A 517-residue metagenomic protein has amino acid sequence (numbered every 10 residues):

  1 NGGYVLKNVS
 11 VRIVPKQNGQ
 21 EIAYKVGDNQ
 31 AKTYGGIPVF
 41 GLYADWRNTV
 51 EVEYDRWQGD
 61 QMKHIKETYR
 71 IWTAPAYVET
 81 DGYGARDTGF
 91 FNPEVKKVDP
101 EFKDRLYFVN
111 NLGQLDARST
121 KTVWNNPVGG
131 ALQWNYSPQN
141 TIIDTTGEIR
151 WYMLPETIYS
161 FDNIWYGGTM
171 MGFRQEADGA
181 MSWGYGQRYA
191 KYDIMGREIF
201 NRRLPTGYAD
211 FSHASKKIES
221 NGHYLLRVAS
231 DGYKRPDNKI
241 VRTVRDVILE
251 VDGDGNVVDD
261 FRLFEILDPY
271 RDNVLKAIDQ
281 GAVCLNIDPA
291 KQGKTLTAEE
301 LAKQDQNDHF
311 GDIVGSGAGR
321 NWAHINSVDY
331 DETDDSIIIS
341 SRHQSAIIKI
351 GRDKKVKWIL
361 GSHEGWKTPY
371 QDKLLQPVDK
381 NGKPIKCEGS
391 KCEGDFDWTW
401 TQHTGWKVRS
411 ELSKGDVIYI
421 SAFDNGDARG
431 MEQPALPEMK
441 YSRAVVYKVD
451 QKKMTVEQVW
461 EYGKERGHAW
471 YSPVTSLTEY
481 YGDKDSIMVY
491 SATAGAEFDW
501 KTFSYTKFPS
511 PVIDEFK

Functional and structural regions predicted by a protein language model:
G2-K16, K32-G36, A44-K517: Histidine-/acidic-rich catalytic cores in large beta-rich domains
Q20-Q30: Solvent-exposed beta-strand/loop surfaces of large extracellular or lumenal domains
